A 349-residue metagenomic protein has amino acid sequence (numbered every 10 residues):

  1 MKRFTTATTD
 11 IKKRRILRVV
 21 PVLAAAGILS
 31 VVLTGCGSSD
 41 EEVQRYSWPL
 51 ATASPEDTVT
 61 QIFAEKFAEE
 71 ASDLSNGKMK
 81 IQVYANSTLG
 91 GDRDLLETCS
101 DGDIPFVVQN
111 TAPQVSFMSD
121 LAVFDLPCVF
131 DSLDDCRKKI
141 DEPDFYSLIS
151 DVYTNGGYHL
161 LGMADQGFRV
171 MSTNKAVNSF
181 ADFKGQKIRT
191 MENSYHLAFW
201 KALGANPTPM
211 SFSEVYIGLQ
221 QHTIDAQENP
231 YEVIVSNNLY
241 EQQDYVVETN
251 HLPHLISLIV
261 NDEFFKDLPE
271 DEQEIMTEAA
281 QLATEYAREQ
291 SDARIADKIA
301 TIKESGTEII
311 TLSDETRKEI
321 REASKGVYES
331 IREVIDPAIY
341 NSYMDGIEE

Functional and structural regions predicted by a protein language model:
M1-S47, E349: Short, low-complexity disordered leader/linker segments with a strong preference for bacterial N-terminal type II
K2, G37-C136, Y153-N155, H159-E349: N-terminal secretory/targeting leader peptides
V31, D144-L148, Y195: Transmembrane alpha-helix boundary/anchor motif
D134-S150: A gly/proline- and charged-residue-enriched helix-loop-helix capping module
